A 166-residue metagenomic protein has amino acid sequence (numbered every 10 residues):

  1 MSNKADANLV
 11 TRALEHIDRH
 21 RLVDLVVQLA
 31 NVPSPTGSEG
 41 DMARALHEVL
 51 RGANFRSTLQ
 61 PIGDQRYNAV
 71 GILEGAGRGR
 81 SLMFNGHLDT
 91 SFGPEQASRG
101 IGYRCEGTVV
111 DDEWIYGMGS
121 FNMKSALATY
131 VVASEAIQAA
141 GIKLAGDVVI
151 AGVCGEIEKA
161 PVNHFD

Functional and structural regions predicted by a protein language model:
S2-Y116, A136-L144: Acidic/His- and Gly-rich active-site-bordering loop/insert found across diverse amide/peptide-bond hydrolases
P35-G37, A76, N122, E156-K159: Glycine-/small-residue-rich active-site loops that bind phosphorylated ligands and cofactors
P61, G119, C154: Residues at the C-termini of beta-strands that transition into short coil/loop
F92, Y116-G119, M123-T129: A structural preference for long, well-packed, hydrophobic secondary-structure segments
G93-S98, S120, A160-N163: Short, conserved acidic/polar surface loops in the N-terminal third of protein domains
M123-D166: Acidic/histidine-rich catalytic neighborhood of metal-dependent amide-processing enzymes
